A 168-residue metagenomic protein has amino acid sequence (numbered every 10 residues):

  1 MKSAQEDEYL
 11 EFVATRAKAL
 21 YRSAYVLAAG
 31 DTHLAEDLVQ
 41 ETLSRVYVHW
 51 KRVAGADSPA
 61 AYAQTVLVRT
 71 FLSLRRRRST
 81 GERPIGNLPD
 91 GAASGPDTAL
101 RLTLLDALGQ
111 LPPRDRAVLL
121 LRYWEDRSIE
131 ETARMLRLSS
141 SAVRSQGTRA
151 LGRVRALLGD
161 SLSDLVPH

Functional and structural regions predicted by a protein language model:
M1-E11, Y21-E41, K51-D57, S140: Short, charged helix-capping/linker segments at alpha-helix termini
L20, A24, A35-V46, V66 (+3 more regions): Short, small-hydrophobic-rich alpha-helical interface motif
V48-G55, T65-G86, P96-D97: Arg/Lys-rich amphipathic alpha helix in sigma70-family domain 2
V68, L72, L136-D160: DNA-recognition helix of helix-turn-helix
T98, L108-R116: Short helix-coil-helix linker/hinge
V118-R122: A short pre-motif secondary-structure segment
D160-H168: Short, basic, alpha-helical segments at the C-terminal edge of helix-turn-helix-like DNA-binding modules
